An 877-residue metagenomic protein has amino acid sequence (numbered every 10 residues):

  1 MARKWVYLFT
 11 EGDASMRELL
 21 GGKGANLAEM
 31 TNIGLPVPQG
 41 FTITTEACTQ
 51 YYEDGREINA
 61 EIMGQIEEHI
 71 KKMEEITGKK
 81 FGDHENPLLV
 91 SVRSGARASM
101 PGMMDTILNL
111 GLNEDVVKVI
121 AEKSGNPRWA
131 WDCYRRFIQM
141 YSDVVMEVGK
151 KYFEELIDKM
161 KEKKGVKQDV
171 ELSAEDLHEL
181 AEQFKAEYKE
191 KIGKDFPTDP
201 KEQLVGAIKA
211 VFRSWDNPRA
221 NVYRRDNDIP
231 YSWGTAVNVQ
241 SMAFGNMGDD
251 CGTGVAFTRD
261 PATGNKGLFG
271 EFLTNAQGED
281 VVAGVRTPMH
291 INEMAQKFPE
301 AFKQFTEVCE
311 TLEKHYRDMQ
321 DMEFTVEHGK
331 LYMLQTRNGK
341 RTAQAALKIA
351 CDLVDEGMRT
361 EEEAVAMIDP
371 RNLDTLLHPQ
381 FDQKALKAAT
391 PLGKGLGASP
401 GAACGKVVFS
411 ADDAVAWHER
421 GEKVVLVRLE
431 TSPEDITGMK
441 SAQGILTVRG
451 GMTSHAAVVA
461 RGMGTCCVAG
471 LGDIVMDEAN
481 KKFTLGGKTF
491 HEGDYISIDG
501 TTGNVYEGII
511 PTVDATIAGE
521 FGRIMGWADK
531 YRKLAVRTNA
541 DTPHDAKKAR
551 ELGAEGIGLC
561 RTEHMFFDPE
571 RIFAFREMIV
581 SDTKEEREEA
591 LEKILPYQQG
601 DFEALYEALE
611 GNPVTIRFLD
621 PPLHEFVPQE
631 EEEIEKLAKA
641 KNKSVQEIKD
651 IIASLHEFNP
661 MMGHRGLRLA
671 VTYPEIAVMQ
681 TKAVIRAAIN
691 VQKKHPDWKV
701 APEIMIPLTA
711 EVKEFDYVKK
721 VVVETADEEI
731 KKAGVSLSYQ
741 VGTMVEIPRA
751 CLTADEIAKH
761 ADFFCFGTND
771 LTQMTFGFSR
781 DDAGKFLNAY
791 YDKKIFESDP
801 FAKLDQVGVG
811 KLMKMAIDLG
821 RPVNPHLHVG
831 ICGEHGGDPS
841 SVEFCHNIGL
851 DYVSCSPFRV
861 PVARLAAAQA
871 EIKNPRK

Functional and structural regions predicted by a protein language model:
M1-A388, A416, E422-V425, S432-T437 (+12 more regions): Nucleotide/phosphate-binding sheet-loop regions of phosphoryl- and nucleotidyl-transfer enzymes
F41, V448-G450, A469-G472, C560 (+2 more regions): Short beta->alpha connector loops at strand-helix junctions that form conserved, small/polar/Pro-enriched
R93, I517, W527-K877: Conserved alpha/beta-domain cores
I208, L377-V408, R523-D529, K533-A540 (+1 more regions): Flexible inter-domain linker/hinge segments
N238, V408, V425-V427, L446 (+3 more regions): Structural motif
K330-Y332, L429-K440, G444, M452-V458 (+6 more regions): Glycine-rich phosphate/ribose-binding loops and adjacent secondary-structure elements that form binding surfaces
K394-E434, L485-R523: Extended, non-globular alpha-helical segments
